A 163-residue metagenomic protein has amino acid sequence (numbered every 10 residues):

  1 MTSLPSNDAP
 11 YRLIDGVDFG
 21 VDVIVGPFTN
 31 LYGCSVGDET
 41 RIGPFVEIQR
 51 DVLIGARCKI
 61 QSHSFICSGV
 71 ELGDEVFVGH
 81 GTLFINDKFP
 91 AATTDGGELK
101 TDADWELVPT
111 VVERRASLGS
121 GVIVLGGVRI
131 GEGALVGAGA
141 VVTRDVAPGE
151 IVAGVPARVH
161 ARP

Functional and structural regions predicted by a protein language model:
T2-D15, V25-G127, V155-P156, H160-P163: Flexible, glycine/small-residue-enriched loop-and-beta-strand segment within the central core of proteins
F19: Short, basic/aromatic beta-hairpin or loop at an interaction surface
G127-D145, I151: C-terminal/domain-terminus segments
